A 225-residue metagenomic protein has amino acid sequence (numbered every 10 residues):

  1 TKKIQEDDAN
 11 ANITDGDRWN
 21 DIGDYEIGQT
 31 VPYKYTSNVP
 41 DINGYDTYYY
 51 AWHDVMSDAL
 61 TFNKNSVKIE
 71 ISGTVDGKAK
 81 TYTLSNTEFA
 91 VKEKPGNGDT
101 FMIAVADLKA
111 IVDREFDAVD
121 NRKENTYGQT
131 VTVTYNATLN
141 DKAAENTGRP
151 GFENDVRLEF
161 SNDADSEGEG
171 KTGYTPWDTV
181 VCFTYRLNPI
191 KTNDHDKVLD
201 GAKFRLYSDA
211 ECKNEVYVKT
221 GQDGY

Functional and structural regions predicted by a protein language model:
T1-Y225: Solvent-exposed loop/turn and edge beta-strand elements of beta-rich ligand-binding domains
